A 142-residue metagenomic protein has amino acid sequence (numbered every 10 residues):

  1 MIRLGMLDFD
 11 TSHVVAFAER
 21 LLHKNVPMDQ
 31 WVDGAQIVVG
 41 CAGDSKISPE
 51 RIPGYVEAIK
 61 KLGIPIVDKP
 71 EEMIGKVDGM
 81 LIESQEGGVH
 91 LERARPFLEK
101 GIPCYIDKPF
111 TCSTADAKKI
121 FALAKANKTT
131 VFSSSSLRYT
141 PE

Functional and structural regions predicted by a protein language model:
M1-K100, K118-N127: N-terminal glycine-/serine-/threonine-rich beta1-alpha1-beta2 phosphate-ribose binding loop of Rossmann-like
G5, Y105-I106: Conserved Rossmann-like nucleotide-binding pocket used by diverse enzymes that bind dinucleotide cofactors
T11, F110-T111: Short, glycine/acidic-enriched loop or turn micro-motifs at the edges of active sites
D68, I106, V131-S133: Hydrophobic residues in well-ordered beta-strands that form the structural core
K100-I102, S134: Long amphipathic alpha-helical scaffold regions
G101, K108-P109: Short helix/strand-capping hinge loops at secondary-structure junctions that flank key functional elements
T111-E142: A contiguous active-site-proximal alpha/beta segment in oxidoreductase catalytic domains
